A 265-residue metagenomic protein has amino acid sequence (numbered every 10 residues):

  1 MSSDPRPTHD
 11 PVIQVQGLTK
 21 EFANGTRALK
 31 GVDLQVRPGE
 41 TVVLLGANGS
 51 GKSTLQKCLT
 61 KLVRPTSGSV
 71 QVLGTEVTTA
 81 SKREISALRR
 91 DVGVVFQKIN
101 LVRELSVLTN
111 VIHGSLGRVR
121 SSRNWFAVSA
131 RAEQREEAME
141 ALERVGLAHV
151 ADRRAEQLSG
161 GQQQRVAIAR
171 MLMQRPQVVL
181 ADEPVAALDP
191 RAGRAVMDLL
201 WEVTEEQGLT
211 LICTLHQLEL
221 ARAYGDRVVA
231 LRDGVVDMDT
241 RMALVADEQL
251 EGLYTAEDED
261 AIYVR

Functional and structural regions predicted by a protein language model:
L45-A47: The feature captures the beta-strand-to-loop junction immediately N-terminal to the Walker
T60: Helix-to-loop junction immediately C-terminal to a conserved catalytic motif
S69-A87: ABC ATPase NBD Q-loop/coupling interface
E76, I112, V119-H149: Conserved ABC ATPase "signature" region
R154-L158, Q162: Conserved ABC ATPase signature
V179-D182: Catalytic Walker B motif of ABC-type/P-loop ATPase nucleotide-binding domains
R194-E206: Helical segment within the ABC ATPase nucleotide-binding domain
